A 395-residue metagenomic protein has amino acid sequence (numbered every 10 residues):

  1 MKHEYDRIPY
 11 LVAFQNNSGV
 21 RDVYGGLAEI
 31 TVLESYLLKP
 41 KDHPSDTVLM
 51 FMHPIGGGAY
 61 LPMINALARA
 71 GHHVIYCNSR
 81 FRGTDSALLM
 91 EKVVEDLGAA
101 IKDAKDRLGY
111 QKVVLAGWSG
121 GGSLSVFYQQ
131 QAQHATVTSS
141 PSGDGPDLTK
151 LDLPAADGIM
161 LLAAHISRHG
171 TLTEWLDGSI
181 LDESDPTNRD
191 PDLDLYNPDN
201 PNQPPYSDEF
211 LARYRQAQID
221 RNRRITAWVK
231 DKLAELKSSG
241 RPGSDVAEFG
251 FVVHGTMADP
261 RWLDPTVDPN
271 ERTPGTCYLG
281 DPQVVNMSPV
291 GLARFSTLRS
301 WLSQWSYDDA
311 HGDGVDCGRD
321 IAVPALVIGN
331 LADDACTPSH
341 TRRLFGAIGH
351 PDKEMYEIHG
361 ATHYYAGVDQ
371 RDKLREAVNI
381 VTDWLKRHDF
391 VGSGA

Functional and structural regions predicted by a protein language model:
M1-T47, G367-V368: N-terminal cap/lid segment of alpha/beta-hydrolase-fold proteins
T31-E34, L38-H72, Y76-G83: Short, surface-exposed "cap/lid" segments of acyl-processing enzymes
L61, T171, D334-H340: Conserved alpha/beta-hydrolase "acid-adjacent" motif
R80-V114, R371-R375: Catalytic nucleophile-loop/oxyanion-hole region of alpha/beta-hydrolase and closely related hydrolase-like folds
L148-T276: Alpha/beta-hydrolase-fold enzymes
I321, V327-G329, D333: Short beta-strand/loop motif that positions the catalytic acidic residue of the alpha/beta-hydrolase fold
I348-Y364: Catalytic histidine neighborhood in serine/cysteine hydrolases with alpha/beta-hydrolase-type architecture
A361-L374: Catalytic histidine-centered segment of alpha/beta-hydrolase-like enzymes
